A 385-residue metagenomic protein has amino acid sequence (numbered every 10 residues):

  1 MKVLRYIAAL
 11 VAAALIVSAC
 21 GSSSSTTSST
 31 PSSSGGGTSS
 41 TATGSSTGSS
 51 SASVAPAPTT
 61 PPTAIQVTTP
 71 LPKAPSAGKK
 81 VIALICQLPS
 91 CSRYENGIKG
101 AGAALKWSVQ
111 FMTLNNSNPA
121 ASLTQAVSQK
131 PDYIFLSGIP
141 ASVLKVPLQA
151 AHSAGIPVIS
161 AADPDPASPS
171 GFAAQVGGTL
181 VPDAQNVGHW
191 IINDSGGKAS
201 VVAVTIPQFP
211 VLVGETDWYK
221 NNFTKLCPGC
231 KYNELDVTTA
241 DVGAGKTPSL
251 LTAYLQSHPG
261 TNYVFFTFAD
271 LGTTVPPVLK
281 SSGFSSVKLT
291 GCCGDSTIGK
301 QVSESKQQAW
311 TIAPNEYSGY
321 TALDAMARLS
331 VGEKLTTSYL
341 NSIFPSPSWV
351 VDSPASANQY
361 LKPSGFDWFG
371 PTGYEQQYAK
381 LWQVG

Functional and structural regions predicted by a protein language model:
C20-T30, G36-T38: Bacterial lipoprotein signal-peptidase II cleavage site
S50-A77, L226, T321-G385: Hinge/cleft segment of the Venus flytrap/periplasmic-binding protein
S50-G97, Q110-A121, A126-Q129, S137-A141 (+2 more regions): Extracytoplasmic "Venus flytrap"
P62, Q66-T68, Q175-V201, V213-E215 (+3 more regions): Hydrophobic alpha-helical segments within soluble ligand-binding/sensing domains
V81-A83, L88-P89, I98-G100, Q185-D236 (+2 more regions): An alpha-beta-alpha
I134-S153, Y219, T239-Q301: Hydrophobic alpha-helical
L144-P182, S200, S296-Q301: Flexible loop/hinge segments that line or gate small-molecule binding clefts
